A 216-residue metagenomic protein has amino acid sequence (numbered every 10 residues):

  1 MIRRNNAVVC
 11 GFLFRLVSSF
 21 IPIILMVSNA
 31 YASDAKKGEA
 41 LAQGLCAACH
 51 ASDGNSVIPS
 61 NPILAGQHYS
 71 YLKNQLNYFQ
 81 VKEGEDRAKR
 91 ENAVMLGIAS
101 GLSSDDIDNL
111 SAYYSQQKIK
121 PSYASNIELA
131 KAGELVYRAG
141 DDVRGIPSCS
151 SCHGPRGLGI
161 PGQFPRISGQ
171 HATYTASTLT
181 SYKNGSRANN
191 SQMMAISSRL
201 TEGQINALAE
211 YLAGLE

Functional and structural regions predicted by a protein language model:
M1-F14: N-terminal secretory signal peptides that target proteins for export/translocation
G11-M26: Bacterial N-terminal signal peptides
M26-A42, N55-S60, Q116-D142: Electrostatic cytochrome c docking/interface patches
S33-K82: The feature marks the first
K36-A47, Y137-S150, G159-S177: Sequence context surrounding c-type heme c attachment/ligation sites in exported
C46-S52, L110, I146-P155, L208: The canonical Cys-X-X-Cys-His
V57-L64, F79-S125, P161-R166, N184-E216: Axial heme c-ligation environment in periplasmic c-type cytochrome domains
